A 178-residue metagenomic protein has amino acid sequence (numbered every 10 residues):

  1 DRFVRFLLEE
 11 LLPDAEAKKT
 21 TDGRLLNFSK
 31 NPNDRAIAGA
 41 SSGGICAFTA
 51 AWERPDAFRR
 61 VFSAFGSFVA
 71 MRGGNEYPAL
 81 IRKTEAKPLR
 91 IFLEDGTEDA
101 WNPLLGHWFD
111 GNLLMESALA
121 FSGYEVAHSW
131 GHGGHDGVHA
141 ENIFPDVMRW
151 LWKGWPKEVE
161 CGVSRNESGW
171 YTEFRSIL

Functional and structural regions predicted by a protein language model:
D1-L178: Non-catalytic cap/lid and distal C-terminal segments of serine-dependent acyl enzymes
